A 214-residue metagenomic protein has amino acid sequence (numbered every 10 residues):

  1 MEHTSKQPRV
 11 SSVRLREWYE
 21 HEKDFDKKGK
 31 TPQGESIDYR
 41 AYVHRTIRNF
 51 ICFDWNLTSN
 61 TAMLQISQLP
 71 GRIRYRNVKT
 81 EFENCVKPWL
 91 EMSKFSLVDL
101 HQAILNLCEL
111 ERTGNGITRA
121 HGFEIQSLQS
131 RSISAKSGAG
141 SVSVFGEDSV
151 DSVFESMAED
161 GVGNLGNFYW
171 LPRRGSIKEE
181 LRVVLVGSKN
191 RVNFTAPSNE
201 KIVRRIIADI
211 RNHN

Functional and structural regions predicted by a protein language model:
M1-N214: Intrinsically disordered, low-complexity, charge-rich terminal extensions of nucleic-acid-associated complexes
